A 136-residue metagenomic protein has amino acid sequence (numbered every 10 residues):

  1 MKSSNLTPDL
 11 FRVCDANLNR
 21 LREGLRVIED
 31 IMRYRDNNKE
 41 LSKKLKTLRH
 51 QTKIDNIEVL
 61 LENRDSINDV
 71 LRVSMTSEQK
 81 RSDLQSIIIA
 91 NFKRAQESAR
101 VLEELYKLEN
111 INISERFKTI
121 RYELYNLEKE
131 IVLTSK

Functional and structural regions predicted by a protein language model:
K2-A16, E23-K136: Structural preference for solvent-exposed beta-strand-turn elements and adjacent flexible terminal/loop segments within
